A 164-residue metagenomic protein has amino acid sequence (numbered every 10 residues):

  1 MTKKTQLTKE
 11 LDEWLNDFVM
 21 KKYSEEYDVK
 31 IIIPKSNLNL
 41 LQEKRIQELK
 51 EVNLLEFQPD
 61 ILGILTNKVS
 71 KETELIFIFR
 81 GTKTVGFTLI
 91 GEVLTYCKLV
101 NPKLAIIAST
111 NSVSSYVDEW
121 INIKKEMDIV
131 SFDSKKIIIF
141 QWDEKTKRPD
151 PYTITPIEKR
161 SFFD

Functional and structural regions predicted by a protein language model:
M1-D28, I33-K35: Nuclease catalytic cores
F18-E26, L65-K71, K125-F132: Alpha-helix termini
E25-E74, T84-V85, P149-F162: Active-site metal-binding core of divalent-cation-utilizing nuclease and nuclease-like domains
D60, L89-E92: Well-ordered alpha-helical segments embedded in enzymatic catalytic cores
I76-R80: Transmembrane beta-strand segments that form the barrel wall of outer-membrane beta-barrel proteins
T84, L89, K98-E144: Nucleic-acid nuclease catalytic cores
V130-D164: Non-catalytic C-terminal interaction segments of nucleic acid-processing enzymes
